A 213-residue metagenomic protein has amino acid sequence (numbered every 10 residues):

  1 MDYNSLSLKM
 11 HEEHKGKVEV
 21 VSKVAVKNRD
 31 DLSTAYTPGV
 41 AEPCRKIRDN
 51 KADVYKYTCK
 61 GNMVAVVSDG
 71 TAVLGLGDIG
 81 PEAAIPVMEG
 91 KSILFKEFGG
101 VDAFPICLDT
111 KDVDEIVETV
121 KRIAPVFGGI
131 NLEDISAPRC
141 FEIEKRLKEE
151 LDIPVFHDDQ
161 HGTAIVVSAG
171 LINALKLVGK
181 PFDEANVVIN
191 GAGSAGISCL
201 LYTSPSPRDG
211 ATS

Functional and structural regions predicted by a protein language model:
M1-V155: N-terminal ligand-binding/catalytic initiation module
H157-N173: A glycine-rich, Thr/Ser-enriched phosphate-binding loop motif common to dinucleotide/cofactor-binding enzymes
L171-A185: A short, basic/flexible loop-to-alpha-helix module at the beginning of a structural domain
A192: Glycine-rich Rossmann-fold phosphate-binding loop(s) that bind the pyrophosphate of adenine dinucleotide cofactors
G196: N-terminal Rossmann-fold NAD(P) dinucleotide-binding loop
Y202-P207: Conserved small/polar residues in nucleotide/adenosyl-binding loops
A211-T212: Ala/Thr-enriched low-complexity intrinsically disordered regions
